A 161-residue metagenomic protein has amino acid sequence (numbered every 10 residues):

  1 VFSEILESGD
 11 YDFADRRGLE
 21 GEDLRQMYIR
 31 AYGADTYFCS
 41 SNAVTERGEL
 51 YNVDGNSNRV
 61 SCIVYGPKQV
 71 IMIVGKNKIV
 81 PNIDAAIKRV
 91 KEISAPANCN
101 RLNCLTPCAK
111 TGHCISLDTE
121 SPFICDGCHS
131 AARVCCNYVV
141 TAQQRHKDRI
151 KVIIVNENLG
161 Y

Functional and structural regions predicted by a protein language model:
V1-C39: N-terminal active-site beta-alpha-beta segment that forms phosphate/nucleotide-binding and substrate-recognition loops
R30-Y161: Conserved phosphate- and dinucleotide-binding cores of soluble alpha/beta proteins, encompassing both enzyme active
